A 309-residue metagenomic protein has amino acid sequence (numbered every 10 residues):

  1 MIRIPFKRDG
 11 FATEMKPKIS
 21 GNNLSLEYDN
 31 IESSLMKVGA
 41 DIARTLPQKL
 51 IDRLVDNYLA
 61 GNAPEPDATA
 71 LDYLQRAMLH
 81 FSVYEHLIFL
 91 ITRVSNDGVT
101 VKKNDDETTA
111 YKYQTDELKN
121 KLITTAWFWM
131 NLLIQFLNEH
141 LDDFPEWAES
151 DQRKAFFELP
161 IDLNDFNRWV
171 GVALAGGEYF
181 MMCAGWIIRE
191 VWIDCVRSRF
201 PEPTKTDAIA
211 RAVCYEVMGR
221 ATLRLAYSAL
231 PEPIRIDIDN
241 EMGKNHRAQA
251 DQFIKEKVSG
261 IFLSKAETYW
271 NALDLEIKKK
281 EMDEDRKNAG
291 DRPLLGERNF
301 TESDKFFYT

Functional and structural regions predicted by a protein language model:
M1-R76, E85, F89-C214, M218-T309: Conserved short "hinge" loops at termini or chain/domain junctions
